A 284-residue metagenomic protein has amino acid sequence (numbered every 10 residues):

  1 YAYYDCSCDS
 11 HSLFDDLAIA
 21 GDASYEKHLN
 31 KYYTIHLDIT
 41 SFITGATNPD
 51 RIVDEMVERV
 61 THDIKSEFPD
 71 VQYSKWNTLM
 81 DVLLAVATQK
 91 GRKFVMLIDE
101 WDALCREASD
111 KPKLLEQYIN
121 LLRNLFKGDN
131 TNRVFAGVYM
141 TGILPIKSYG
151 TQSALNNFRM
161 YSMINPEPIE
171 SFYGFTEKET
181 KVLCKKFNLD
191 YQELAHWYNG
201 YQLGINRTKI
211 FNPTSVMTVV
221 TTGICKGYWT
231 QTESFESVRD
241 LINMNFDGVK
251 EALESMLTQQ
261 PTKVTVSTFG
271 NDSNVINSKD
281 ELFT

Functional and structural regions predicted by a protein language model:
Y1-T284: Phosphate-binding site recognition
